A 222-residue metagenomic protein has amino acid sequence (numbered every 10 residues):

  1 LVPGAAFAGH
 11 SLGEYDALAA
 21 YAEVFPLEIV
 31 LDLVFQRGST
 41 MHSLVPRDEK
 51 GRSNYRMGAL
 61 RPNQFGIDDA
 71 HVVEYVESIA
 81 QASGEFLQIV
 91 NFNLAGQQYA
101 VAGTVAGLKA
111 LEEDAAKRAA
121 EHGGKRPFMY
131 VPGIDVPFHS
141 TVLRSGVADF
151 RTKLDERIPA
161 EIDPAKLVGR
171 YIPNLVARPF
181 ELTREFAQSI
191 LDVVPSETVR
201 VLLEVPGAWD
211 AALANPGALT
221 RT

Functional and structural regions predicted by a protein language model:
L1-A8, V101: Helix-rich "cap/lid" substructures immediately adjacent to catalytic or cofactor-binding pockets
H10-A19: Glycine-rich nucleophile elbow surrounding the catalytic serine of serine-hydrolase chemistry
A20-A212, P216: Alpha/beta catalytic cores of group-transfer enzymes, especially the acyltransferase/condensing modules of polyketide
R221-T222: A short, acidic, amphipathic alpha-helical segment used as a generic capping/interface helix at domain edges
